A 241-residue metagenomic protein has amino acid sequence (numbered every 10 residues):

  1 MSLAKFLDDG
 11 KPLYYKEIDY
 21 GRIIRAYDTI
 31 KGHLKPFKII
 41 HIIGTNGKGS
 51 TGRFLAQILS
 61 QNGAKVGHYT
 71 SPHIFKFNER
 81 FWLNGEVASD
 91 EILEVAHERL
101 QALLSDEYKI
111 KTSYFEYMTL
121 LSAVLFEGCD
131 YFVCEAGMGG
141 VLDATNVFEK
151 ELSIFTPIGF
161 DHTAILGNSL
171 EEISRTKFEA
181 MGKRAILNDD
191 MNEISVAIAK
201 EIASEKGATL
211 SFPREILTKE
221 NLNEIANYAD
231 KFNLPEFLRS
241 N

Functional and structural regions predicted by a protein language model:
M1-G44, T51-A64, Y69, S105-Y108: Short functional linear segments
I18-G21, S50, A88-E91, V95 (+5 more regions): Conserved active-site and cofactor/substrate-binding residues in soluble primary-metabolism enzymes
Y20, D28-K35, Q61-F148, A164-L166 (+1 more regions): ATP-dependent carboxylate-amine ligase catalytic core
I39-H41, V66-H68, V147, S153 (+1 more regions): Conserved beta-strand scaffold positions in the cores of enzyme catalytic domains, especially in NTP/NDP-utilizing
K48, G139-L142, D161, E193: Glycine-rich nucleotide phosphate-binding loop and flanking beta-alpha elements of Rossmann-like dinucleotide-binding
F54, D143-A144, I198-A199: A short acidic, amphipathic alpha-helical/loop segment
L55, L59, T119-F126, N221 (+2 more regions): Buried hydrophobic packing segments
Y131, E135, K150-S240: Acidic, Mg2+-coordinating active-site environments of NTP-dependent enzymes
